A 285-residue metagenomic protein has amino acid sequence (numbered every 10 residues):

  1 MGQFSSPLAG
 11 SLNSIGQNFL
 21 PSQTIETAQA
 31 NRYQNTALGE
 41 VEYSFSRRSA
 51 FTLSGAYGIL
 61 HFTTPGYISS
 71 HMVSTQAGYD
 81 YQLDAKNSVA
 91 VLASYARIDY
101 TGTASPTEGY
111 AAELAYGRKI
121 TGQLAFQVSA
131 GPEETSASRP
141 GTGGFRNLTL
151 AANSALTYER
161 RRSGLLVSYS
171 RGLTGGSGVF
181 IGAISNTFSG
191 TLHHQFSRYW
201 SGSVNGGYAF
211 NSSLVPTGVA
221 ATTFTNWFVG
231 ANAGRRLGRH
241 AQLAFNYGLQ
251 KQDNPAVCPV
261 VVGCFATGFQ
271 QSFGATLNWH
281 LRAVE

Functional and structural regions predicted by a protein language model:
M1, F51-L53, V89-V91, F126-V128 (+6 more regions): Transmembrane beta-strands of outer-membrane beta-barrel proteins
M1-Q3, Y57-H61, Y95-D99, E108 (+6 more regions): Transmembrane beta-strands of outer-membrane beta-barrel pores
Q17-I25, I59-T63, A96-Y100, T135-R139 (+4 more regions): Extracytoplasmic loops and strand-loop junctions of Gram-negative outer membrane beta-barrel proteins
T27-Y33, P65-M72, G102-G109, R118 (+5 more regions): Replace "Gram-negative outer membrane beta-barrel proteins" with "bacterial and organellar outer membrane beta-barrel
Y33-G39, V73-A77, V89, A93 (+6 more regions): Hydrophobic, lipid-facing positions within transmembrane beta-strands of outer-membrane proteins
V41-Y43, Y81, R118, L156-R160 (+5 more regions): Residue-level signature of outer-membrane beta-barrel architecture
S46-R48, Q82-K86, K119-Q123, R160-S163 (+3 more regions): Outer-membrane beta-barrel channels and translocator barrels
A233, H240-Q242, N246, G268-E285: Outer-membrane beta-barrel "beta-signal"
